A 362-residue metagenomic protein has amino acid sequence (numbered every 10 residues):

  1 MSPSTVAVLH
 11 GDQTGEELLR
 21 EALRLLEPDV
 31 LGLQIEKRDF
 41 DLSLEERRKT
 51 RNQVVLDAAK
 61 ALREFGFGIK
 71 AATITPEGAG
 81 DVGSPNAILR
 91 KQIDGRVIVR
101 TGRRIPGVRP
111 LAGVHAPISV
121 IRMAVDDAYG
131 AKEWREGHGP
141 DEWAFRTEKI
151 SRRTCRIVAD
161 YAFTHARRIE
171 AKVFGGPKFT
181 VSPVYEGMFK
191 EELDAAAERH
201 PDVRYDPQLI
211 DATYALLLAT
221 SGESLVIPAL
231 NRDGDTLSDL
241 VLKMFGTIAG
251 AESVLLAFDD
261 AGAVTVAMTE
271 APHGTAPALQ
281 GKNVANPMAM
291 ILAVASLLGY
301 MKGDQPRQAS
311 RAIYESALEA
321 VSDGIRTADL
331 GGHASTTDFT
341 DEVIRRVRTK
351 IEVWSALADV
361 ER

Functional and structural regions predicted by a protein language model:
T5-T14, G68-A72, K172-F179, A295-G299 (+1 more regions): Short glycine-rich or small-residue beta-strand-to-loop segments that form or flank ligand, phosphate, metal/Fe-S
A7-L31, H138-D211, E223: Glycine-rich phosphate/diphosphate-binding loop of Rossmann-like nucleotide-binding domains
D12-G15, G66, I121, A162 (+5 more regions): Buried hydrophobic positions in well-ordered alpha/beta secondary-structure cores of metabolic enzymes
A22, L26, L193, M290-L298 (+1 more regions): Buried hydrophobic packing segments
Q34-L56, L217: N-terminal beta-loop-helix "entrance" segment that forms/cooperates in small-molecule cofactor or anionic ligand
E46, L217-D323: Glycine-rich phosphate/nucleotide-binding loop
R47-F145, R232, T236: N-terminal glycine-rich phosphate/adenylate-binding segment common to multiple enzyme folds
G303-R362: Internal helix-turn-beta structural module
